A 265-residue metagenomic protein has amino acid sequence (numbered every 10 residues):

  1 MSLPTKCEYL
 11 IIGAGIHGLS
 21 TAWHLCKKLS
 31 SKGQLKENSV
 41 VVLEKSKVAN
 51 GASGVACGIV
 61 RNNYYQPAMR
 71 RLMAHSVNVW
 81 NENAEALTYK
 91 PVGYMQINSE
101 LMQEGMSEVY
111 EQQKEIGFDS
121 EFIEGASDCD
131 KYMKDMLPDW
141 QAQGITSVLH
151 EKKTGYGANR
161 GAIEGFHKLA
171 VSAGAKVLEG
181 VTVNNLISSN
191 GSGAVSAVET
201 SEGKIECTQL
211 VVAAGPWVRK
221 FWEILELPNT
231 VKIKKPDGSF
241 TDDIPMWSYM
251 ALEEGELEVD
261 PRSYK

Functional and structural regions predicted by a protein language model:
L3-H17, V41: Beta1/beta-strand and adjacent pyrophosphate-binding region of the FAD-binding site in flavoprotein oxidoreductases
A14, S99, A214-G215: Glycine-rich, N-terminal phosphate-binding loop of Rossmann-like dinucleotide-binding domains
H17, V48, W217: Conserved Rossmann-like nucleotide-cofactor binding loop
S20, R61, L186-K265: Flavin-dependent oxidoreductases
C26-S53: Glycine-rich FAD pyrophosphate-binding loop
C57-P138, I145: Dinucleotide-binding Rossmann-like beta1-alpha1 core, especially the glycine-rich loop that anchors the ADP
R71-L72, Q96-G105, L149-V171, L178: Short beta-strand to alpha-helix junction loop
G125-A126, K176-S196: A conserved short coil-to-beta-strand element within the FAD-binding core of flavoproteins
